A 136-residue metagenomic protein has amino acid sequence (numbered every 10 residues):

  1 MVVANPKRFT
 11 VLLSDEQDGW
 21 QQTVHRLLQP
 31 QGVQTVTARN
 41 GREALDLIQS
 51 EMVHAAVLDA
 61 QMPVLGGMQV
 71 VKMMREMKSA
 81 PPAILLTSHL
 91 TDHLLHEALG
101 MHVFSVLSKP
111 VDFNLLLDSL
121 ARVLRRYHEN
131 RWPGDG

Functional and structural regions predicted by a protein language model:
Q17, Q61-V64: The short loop immediately C-terminal to the conserved phospho-acceptor aspartate in CheY-like receiver
D18-V36, M101: Two-component/phosphorelay signaling modules centered on CheY-like receiver
T37-A55: Acidic, metal-coordinating helix/loop segments flanking the phosphotransfer/catalytic sites of two-component signaling
N40-E43, L65-Q69: Acidic catalytic/metal-coordinating carboxylates
D46, M68-S79: Short amphipathic alpha-helix used as the core "switch/output" element in two-component signaling
P63, T87, P110: The feature encodes the CheY-like receiver
Q69, L90-V106: Alpha4 helix (beta4-alpha4-beta5 surface) of REC/receiver domains from two-component response regulators
H93, V111-A121, H128: C-terminal output helix
